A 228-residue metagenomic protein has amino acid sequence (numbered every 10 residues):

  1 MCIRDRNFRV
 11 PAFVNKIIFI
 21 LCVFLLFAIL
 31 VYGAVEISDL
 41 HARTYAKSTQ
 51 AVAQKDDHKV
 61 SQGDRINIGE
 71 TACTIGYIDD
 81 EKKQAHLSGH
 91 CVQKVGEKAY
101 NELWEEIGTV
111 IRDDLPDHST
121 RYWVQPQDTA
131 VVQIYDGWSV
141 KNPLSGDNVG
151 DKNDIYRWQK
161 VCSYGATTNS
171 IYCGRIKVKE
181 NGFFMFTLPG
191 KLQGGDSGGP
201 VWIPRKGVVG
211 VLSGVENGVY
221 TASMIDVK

Functional and structural regions predicted by a protein language model:
M1-R6: Conserved small/polar residues in nucleotide/adenosyl-binding loops
F8-V23: N-terminal Sec-pathway targeting helices
L21-Y32: Hydrophobic membrane-insertion alpha-helices, especially the h-region of bacterial N-terminal signal peptides
V31-S48: Sec-dependent signal peptide cleavage junction
R43-D64: N-terminal low-complexity, Pro/Thr/Ser-rich intrinsically disordered segments that act as propeptides or flexible
V60-N181, I203-P204, T221-M224: Serine endopeptidase catalytic core focused on the charge-relay Asp
G89-Q93, G194, G210-G218: Short beta->alpha transition motifs characteristic of CBS
K191-L212: Catalytic nucleophile loop of clan PA
